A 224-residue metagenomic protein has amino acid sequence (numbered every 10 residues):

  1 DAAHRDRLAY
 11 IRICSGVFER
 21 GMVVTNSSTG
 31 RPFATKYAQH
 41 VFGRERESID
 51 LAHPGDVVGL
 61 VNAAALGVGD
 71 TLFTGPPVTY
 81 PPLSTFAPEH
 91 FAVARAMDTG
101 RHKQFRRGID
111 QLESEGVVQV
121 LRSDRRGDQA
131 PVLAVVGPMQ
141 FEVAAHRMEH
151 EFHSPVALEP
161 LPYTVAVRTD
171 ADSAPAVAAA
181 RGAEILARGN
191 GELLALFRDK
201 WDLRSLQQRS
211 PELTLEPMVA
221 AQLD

Functional and structural regions predicted by a protein language model:
D1-A92, R106, R125-A130, R181-A183 (+3 more regions): Conserved nucleotide-binding/hydrolysis modules and their immediate coupling elements across P-loop/ASCE NTPase motors
P77-E192, L196, L203: Charged, conformationally dynamic linker/hinge segments that couple catalytic or nucleotide-dependent chemistry
